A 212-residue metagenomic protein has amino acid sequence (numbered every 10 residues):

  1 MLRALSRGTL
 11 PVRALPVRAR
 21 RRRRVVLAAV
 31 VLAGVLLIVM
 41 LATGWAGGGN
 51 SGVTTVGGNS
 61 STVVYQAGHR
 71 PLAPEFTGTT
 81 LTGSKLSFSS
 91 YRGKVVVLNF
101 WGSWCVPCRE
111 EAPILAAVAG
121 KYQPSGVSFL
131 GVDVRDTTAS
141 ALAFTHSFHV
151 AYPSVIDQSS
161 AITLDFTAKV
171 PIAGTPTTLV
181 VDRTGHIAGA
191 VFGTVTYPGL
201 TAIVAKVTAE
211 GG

Functional and structural regions predicted by a protein language model:
M1-E75, G212: N-terminal targeting signals for export/organelle localization
A67-R70, E75-V96: A short beta-strand-turn-helix
L86-R109, L115: Short active-site neighborhood of thiol/selenol oxidoreductases, capturing the structured segment around
V97-N99, G131, V180: Hydrophobic beta-strand core positions in alpha/beta domains
R109-F148, Q158-D165, A202: Structural microenvironment flanking redox-active thiols in thiol-disulfide oxidoreductases
A143-A151, D157-G212: Thiol/disulfide oxidoreductase modules built on the thioredoxin-like
